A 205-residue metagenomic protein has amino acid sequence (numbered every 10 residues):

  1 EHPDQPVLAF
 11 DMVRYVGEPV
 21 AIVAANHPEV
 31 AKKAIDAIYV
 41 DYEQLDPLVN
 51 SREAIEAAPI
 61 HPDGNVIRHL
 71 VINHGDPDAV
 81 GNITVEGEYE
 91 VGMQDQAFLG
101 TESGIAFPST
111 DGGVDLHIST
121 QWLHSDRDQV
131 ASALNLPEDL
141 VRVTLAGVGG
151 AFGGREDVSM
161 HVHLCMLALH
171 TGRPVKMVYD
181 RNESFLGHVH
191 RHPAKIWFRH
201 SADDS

Functional and structural regions predicted by a protein language model:
E1-Q129: Extended, polar/acidic
H2-A31, F152-S201: Glycine-rich and small/hydrophobic secondary-structure elements
I38-V40, V130-L136, P193-A194: Short, solvent-exposed amphipathic alpha-helical segments in soluble enzyme and RNA/protein-processing domains
D46-I55, E138-V148: A generic structural motif
L99, L123-H124, V148-G149, R181-F185: Short acidic loop-to-helix transition motifs that present clustered carboxylates
G104-P108, D128-L140, H163-M177, H200: Proline/glycine-anchored alpha-helix kink/cap motifs
G112-V114, V148-R155: Helix-loop-helix module between adjacent transmembrane segments
L116, D139-G147, G172-N182: Beta-strand segments within the central parallel beta-sheet cores of soluble alpha/beta enzyme folds
